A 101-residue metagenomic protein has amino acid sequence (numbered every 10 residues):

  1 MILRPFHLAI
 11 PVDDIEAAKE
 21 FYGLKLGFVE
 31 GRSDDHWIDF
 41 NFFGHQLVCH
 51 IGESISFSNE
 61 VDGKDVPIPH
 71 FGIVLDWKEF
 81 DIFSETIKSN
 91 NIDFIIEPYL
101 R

Functional and structural regions predicted by a protein language model:
L3-H7, V66-H70: Short, solvent-exposed beta-strand edge segments and adjacent coil->beta transition regions
D14-V29: Amphipathic alpha-helical segments
I15-E16, F71-R101: Vicinal oxygen chelate
F21, D39-N41, T86: Alpha-helical scaffold elements within enzyme catalytic domains, especially in hydrolases
G27-R32, F94-E97: Short secondary-structure junctions
E30-D65: Conserved short beta-strand elements that form part of the metal-binding/catalytic scaffold of enzyme active sites
